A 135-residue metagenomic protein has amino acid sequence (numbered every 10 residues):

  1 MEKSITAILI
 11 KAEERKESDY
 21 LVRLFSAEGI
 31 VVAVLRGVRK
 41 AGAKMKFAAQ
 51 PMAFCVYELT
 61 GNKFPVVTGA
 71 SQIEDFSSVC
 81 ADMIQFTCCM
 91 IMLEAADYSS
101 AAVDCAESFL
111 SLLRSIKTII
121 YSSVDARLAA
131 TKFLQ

Functional and structural regions predicted by a protein language model:
M1-L21, F25-Q135: Non-catalytic alpha-helical scaffolds and adjoining flexible linkers that form interface surfaces for assembly
